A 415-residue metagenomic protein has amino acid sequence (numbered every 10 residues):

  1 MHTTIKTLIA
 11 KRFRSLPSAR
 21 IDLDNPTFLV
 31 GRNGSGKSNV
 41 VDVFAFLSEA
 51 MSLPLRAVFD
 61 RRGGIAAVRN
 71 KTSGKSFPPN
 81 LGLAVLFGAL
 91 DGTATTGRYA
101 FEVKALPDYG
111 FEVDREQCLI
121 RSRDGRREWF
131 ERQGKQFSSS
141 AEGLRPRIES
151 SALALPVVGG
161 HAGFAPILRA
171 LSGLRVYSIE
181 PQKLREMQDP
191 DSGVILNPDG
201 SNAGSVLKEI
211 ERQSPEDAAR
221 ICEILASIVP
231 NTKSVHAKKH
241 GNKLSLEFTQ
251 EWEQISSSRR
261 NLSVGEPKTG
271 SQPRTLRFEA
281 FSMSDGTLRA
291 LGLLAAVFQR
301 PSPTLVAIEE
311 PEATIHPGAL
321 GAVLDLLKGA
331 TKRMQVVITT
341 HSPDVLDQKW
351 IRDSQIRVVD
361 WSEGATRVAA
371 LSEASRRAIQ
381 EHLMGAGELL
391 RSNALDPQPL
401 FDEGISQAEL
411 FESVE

Functional and structural regions predicted by a protein language model:
M1-P17: N-terminal pre-Walker A segment at the start of P-loop NTPase domains
N25-G64, G200-N202, A290-L291, L326 (+1 more regions): Phosphate-binding glycine-rich loops of NTP-binding sites
G31, E310-H316, V345: ABC ATPase nucleotide-binding domain "signature" loop
V41-G110: Conserved P-loop NTP-binding catalytic core
D91-A237: Electropositive, glycine-dotted interaction segments that contact anionic polymers or phosphate-rich ligands
A203-A280, P399-L400, L410-E415: Extended helical coiled-coil dimerization/tether regions that scaffold and oligomerize large DNA-maintenance assemblies
Q250-E253, E266-I308, G318-A322, L326 (+1 more regions): GG-anchored amphipathic helix commonly corresponding to the ABC/SMC/Rad50 NBD signature/C-loop
A322-E415: C-terminal lobe/lid and adjacent interdomain/linker elements of RecA-like ASCE P-loop ATPase modules
